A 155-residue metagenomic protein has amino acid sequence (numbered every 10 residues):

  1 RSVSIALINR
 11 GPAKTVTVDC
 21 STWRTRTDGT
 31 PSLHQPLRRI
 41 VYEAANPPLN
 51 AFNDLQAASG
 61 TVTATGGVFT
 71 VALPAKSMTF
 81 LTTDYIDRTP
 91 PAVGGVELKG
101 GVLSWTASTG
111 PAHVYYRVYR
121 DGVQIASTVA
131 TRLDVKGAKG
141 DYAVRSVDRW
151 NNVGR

Functional and structural regions predicted by a protein language model:
R1-Y42, K76-F80, G110-P111, N151: Carbohydrate-binding surface patches
R26-P74: Acidic, Ser/Thr/Pro-rich beta/coil linker or hinge segments at domain junctions
G67-F69, T79, T131-L133: Short strand-edge motifs at loop-to-beta-strand transitions and within beta-strands of extracellular beta-rich domains
M78, H113, K139-D141: Extracellular Ig-like/FN3 beta-sandwich strand-entry sites
Y85-P111, R149-R155: Pro/Thr/Ser/Gly-rich low-complexity, intrinsically disordered linker/stalk tracts
S108-D121: Solvent-exposed loop/turn segments flanking beta-strands in beta-repeat/beta-sandwich domains
V123-A130: Short beta-strand segments within Ig-like beta-sandwich modules, predominantly Fibronectin type-III
D134-V153: Beta-strand-rich modules
